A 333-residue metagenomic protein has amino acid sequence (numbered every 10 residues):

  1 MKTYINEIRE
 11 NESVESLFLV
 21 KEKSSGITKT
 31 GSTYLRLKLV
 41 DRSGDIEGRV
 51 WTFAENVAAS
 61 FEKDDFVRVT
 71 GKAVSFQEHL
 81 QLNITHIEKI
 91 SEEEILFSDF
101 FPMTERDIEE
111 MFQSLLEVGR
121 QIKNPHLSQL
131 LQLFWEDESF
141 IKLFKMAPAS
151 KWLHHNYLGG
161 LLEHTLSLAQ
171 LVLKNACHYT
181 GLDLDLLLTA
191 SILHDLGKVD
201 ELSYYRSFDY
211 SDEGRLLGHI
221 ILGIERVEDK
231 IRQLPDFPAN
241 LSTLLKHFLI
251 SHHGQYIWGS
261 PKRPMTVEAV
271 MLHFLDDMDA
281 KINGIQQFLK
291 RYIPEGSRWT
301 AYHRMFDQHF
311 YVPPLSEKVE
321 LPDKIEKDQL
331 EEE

Functional and structural regions predicted by a protein language model:
M1-V14: OB-fold nucleic-acid-binding modules
F18, D64, L168, D276: Divalent metal-coordination and catalytic microenvironments
K23-T33, G44-E47, F53-D99: OB-fold single-stranded nucleic acid-binding module
R36-D41, Y204: Short, acidic/hydrophobic/Gly-rich beta-strand patch recurrent on exposed beta strands that often constitutes part
E93-L216, A239: Acidic/His-rich, divalent-metal-binding segments that scaffold phosphate/diphosphate chemistry
W152-H155, E163-H164, K174-P294: Divalent metal-dependent catalytic cores for phosphoryl transfer on phosphate-bearing substrates
E268-E333: Acidic, carboxylate-rich catalytic segments that either coordinate divalent cations
